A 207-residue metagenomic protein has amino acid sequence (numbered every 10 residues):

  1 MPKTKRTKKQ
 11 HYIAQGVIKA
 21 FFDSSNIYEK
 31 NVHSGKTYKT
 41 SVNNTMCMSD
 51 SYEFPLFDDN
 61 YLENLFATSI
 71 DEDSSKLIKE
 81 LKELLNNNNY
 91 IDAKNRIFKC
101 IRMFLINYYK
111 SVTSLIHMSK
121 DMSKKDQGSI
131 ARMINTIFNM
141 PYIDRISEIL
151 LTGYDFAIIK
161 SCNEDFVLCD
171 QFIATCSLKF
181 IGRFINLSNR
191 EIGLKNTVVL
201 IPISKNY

Functional and structural regions predicted by a protein language model:
P2-Y207: Alpha-helical structural context detector biased toward long hydrophobic helices
